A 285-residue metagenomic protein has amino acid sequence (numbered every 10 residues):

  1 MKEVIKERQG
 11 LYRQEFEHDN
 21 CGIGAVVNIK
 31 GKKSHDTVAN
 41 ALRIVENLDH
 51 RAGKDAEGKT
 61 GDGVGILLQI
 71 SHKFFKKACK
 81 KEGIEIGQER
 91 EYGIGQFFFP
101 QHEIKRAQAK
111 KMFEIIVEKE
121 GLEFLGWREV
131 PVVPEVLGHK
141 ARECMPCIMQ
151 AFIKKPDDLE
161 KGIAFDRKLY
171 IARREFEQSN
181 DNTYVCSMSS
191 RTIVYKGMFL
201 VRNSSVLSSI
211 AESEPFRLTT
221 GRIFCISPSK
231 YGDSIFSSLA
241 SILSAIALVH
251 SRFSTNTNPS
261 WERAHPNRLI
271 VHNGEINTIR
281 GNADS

Functional and structural regions predicted by a protein language model:
M1-S285: N-terminal segments that mediate ammonia production and transfer in glutamine-dependent amidotransferase systems
